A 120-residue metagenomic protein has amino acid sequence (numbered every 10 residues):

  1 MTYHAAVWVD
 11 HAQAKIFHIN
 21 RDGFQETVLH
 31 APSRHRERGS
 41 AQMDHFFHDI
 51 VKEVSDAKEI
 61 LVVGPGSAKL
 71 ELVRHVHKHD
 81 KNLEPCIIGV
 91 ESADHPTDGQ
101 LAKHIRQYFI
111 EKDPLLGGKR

Functional and structural regions predicted by a protein language model:
M1-R120: Terminal alpha-helical anchor/extension segments at protein ends
